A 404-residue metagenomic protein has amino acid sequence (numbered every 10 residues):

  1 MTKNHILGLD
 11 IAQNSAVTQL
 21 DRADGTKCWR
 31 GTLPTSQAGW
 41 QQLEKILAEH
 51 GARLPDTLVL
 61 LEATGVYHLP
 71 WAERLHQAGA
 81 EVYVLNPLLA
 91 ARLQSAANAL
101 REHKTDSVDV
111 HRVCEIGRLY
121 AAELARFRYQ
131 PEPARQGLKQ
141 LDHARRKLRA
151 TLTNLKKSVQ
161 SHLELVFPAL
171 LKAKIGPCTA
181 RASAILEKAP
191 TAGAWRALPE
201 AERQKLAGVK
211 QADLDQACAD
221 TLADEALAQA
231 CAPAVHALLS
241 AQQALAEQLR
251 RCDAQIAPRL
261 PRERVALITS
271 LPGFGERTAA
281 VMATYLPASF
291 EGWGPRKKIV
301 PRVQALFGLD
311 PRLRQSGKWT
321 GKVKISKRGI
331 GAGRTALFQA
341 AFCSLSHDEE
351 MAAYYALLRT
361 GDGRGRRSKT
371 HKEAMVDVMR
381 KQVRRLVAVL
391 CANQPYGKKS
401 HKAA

Functional and structural regions predicted by a protein language model:
M1-A404: A detector of single, family-specific signature residues that are central to catalytic or substrate-handling motifs
